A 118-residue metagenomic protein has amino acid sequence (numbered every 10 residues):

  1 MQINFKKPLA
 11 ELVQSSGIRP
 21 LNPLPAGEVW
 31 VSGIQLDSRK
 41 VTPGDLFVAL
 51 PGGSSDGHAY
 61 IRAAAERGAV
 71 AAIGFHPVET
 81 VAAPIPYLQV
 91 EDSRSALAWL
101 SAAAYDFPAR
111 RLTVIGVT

Functional and structural regions predicted by a protein language model:
M1-A103: N-terminal leader/targeting and accessory segments in enzymes
A102-T118: Walker A (P-loop) phosphate-binding motif
